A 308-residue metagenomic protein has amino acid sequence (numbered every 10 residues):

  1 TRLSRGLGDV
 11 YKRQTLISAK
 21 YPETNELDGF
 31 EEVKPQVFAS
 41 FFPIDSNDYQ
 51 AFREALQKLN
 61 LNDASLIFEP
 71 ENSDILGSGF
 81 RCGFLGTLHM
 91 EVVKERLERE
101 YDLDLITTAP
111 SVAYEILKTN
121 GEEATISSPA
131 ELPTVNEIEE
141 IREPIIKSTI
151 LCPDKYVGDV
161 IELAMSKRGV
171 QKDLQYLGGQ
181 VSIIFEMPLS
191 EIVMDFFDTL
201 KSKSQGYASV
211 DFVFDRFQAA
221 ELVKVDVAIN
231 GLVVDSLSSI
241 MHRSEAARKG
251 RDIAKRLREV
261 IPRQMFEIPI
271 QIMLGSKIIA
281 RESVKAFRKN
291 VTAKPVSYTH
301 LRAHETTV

Functional and structural regions predicted by a protein language model:
T1-Y11, H300-V308: Single conserved hydrophobic/aromatic residue that forms the stacking wall/gate of nucleotide- or nucleobase-binding
R5, S78-G83, V181-P188: A generic structural motif
R5-F80, R99: Catalytic P-loop NTP-binding/switch module of NTPases
K12-F38, T87-I126: Conserved glycine-bearing catalytic or ligand-binding loops at nucleotide- and phosphate-handling centers of large
K12-R13, Y49-A55, V93, V160 (+2 more regions): Hydrophobic side chains in well-ordered alpha-helices
E54-G79, T87, E91, P153-D159 (+2 more regions): Phosphate-interacting basic helix/loop segments used at nucleotide- and nucleic-acid interfaces
L88, L103-R302, V308: C-terminal interaction appendages of subunits in large macromolecular complexes
